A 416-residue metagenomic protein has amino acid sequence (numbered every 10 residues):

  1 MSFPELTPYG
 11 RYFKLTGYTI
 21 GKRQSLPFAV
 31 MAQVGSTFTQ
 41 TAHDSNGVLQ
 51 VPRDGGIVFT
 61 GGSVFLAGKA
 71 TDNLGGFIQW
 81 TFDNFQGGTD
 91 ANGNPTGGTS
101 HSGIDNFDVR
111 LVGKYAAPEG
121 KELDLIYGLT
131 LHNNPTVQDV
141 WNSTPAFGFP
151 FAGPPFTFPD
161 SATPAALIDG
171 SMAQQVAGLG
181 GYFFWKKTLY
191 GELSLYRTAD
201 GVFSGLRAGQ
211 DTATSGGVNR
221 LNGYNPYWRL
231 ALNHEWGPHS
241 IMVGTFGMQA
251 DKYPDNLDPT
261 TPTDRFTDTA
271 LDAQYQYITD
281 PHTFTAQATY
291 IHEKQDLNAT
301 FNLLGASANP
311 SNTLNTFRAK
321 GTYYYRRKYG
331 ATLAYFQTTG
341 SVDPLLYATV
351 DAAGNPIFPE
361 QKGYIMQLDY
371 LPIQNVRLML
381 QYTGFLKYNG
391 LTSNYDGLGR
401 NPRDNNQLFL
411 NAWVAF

Functional and structural regions predicted by a protein language model:
M1-A42, V112, F416: N-terminal periplasmic/intermembrane-space "pro-region" immediately following the signal or transit peptide
L26-T39, V51-G201, N222-P238, Y275 (+4 more regions): Outer membrane beta-barrel
P52-G56, G93-I104, D169-A173, G216-N222 (+4 more regions): Replace "Gram-negative outer membrane beta-barrel proteins" with "bacterial and organellar outer membrane beta-barrel
D90, D139-F147, F203-R207, D255-P259 (+3 more regions): Outer-membrane beta-barrel and related beta-rich outer-membrane complex signature in Gram-negative bacteria
G201-D255, D264: Loop-centered beta-sheet repeat module
P238-M366, Y370, Y382: Detector for outer-membrane/organellar transmembrane beta-barrel domains, recognizing the amphipathic beta-strand
Q374-L378, Y382-N401: C-terminal beta-signal and adjacent terminal beta-strands/loops of Gram-negative outer-membrane beta-barrel proteins
V376, P402-F416: Outer-membrane beta-barrel "beta-signal"
